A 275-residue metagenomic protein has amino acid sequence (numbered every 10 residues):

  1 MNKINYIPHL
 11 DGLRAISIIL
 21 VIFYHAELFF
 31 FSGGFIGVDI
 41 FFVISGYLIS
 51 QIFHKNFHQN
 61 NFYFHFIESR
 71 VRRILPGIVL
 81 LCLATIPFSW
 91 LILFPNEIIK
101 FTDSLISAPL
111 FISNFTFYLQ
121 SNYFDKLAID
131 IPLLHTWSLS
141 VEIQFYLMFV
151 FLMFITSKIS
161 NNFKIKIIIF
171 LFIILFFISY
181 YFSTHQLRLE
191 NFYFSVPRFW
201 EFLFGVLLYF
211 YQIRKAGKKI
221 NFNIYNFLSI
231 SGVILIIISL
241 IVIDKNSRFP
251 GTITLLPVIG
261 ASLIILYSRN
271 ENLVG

Functional and structural regions predicted by a protein language model:
M1-G275: Membrane-interface helix/loop caps of multi-pass membrane proteins
